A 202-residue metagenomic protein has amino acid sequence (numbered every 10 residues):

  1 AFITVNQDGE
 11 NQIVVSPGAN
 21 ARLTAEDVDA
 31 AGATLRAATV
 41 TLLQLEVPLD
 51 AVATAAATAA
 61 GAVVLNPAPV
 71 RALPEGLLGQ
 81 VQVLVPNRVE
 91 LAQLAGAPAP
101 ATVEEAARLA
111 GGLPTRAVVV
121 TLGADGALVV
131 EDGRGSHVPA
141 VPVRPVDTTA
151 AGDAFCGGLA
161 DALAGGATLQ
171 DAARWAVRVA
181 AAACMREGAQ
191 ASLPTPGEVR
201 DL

Functional and structural regions predicted by a protein language model:
A1, E10-I13, T39-V40, G61-V63 (+4 more regions): Structural motif
A1-T39, R200-L202: Conserved N-terminal subdomain of the carbohydrate kinase-like
V14, Q93-L94, V130, L202: Residues that scaffold the ATP/ADP-binding catalytic core of kinase and kinase-like folds
S16-P17, P86, A140, T195: Active-site donor-binding loop signature of nucleotide-sugar glycosyltransferases
A21-E26, V63-V70, P139: Short gly/ser/thr-rich secondary-structure transition/capping motifs
A33-R36, G79, L113: Structured loop/turn residues at beta-strand edges in well-structured enzyme cores
A38-R108, G126-A127: Conserved beta-alpha-beta core of the PfkB/ribokinase-like small-molecule kinase fold
A72-G76, T102-L202: Conserved phosphate-binding/catalytic region of the ribokinase-like
